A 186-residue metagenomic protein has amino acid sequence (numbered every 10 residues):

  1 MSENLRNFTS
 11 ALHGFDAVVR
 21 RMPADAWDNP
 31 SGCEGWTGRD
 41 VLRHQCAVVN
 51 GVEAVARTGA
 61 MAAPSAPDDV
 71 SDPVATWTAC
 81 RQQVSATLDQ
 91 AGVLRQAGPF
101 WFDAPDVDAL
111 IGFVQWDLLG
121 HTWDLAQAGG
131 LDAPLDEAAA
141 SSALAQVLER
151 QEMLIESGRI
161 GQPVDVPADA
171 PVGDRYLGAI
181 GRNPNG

Functional and structural regions predicted by a protein language model:
S2-G14, R21-E34, N50-D69, A75-G186: Structured surface interface patches that mediate subunit assembly and partner/cofactor docking
L42-C46, N50: An amphipathic alpha-helix adjacent to DNA-recognition modules
